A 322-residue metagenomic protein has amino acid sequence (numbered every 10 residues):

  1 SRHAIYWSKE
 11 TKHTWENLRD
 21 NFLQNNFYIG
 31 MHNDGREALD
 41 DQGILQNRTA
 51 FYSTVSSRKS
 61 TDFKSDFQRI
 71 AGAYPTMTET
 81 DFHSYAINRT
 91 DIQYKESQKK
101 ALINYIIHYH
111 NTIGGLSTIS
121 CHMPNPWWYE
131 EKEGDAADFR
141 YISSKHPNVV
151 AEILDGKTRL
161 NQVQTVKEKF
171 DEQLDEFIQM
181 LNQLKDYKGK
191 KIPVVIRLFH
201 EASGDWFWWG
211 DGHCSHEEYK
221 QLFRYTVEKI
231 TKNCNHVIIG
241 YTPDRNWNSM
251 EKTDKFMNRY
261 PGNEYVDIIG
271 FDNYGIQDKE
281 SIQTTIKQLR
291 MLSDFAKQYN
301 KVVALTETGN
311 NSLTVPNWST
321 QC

Functional and structural regions predicted by a protein language model:
S1-H83, N88-K100, I107, P316: N-terminal module-boundary/linker segments of secreted carbohydrate-active enzymes
R19-F22, S65-A73, A101-G114, D135 (+4 more regions): Acidic (Asp/Glu)-rich catalytic clusters
N26-M31, P75-F82, L116-C121, V194-L198 (+3 more regions): Structural recognition of the beta-strand scaffold that forms the well-ordered cores of secreted hydrolase catalytic
M31-H32, R197-F199, F223-D254, N300-N311: Aromatic-lined carbohydrate-recognition surfaces of secreted/lumenal glycan-active proteins
D34-R36, H83-A86, M123-W127, H200-G204 (+3 more regions): Solvent-exposed loop/turn segments at secondary-structure junctions within structured extracellular/periplasmic domains
H83-H236: Substrate-binding cleft of extracellular glycoside hydrolase catalytic domains
A202-C214, Y241, W247, E251-K255 (+2 more regions): Flexible, surface-exposed loop/gating regions in the mature catalytic domains of secreted/periplasmic hydrolases
N248-V315: Glycoside hydrolase catalytic-domain groove-lining segments
